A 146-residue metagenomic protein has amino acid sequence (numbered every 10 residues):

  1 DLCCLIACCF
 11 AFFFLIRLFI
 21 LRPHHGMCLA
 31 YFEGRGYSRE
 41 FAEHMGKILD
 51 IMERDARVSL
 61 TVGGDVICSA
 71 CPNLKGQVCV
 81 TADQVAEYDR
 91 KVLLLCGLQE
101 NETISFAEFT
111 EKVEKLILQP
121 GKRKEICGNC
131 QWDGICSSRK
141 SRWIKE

Functional and structural regions predicted by a protein language model:
C3-C4, C8-C9: Cysteine-centered motifs
F10-F14: Aromatic (phenylalanine/tyrosine) cluster motif
L15-E53: Long, hydrophobic N-terminal alpha-helical segment
R17-P23, R54-P72, E102-N129: Immediate flanking context of iron-sulfur cluster ligation sites
H24-G36, V62-T81, K122-K140: Local cysteine-cluster metal-coordination motifs and their immediate loop/turn environment, predominantly Fe-S cluster
R39-E43, V80-V85, R139-E146: Short cysteine/histidine-rich zinc-coordinating motifs and their immediately flanking basic loops
K75-K112: Mid-chain, well-packed structural core segment of small domains
